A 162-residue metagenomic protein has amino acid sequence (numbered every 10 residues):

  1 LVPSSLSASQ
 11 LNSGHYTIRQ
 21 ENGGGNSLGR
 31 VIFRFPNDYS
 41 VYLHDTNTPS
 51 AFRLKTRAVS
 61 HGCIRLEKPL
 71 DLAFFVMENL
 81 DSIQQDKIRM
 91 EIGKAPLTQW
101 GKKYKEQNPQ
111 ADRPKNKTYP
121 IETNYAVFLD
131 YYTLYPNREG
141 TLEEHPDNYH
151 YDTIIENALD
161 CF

Functional and structural regions predicted by a protein language model:
L1-F162: Well-ordered beta-sheet/strand-loop patches within structured domains
